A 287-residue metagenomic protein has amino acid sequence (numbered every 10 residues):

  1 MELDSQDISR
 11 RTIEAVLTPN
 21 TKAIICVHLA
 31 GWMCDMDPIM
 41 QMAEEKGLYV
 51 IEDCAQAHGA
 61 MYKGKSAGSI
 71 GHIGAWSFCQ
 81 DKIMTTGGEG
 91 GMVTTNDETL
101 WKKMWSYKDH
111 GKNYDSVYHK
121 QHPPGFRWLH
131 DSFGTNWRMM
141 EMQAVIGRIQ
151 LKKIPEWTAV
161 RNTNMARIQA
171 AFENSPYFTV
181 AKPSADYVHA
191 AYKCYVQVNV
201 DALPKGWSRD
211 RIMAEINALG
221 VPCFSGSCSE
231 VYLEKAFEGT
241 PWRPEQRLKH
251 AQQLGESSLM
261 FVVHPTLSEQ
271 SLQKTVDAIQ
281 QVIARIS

Functional and structural regions predicted by a protein language model:
M1-V16: ATP-dependent adenylate-forming carboxylate-activation enzymes
L3-S5, G31, A55-Q56: Short, glycine/acidic-enriched loop or turn micro-motifs at the edges of active sites
R11, A15, A23-V27, W32 (+4 more regions): PLP-dependent aminotransferase class I/II
K22, G47-Y49, S66, I73 (+1 more regions): Proline-centered loop/turn at the N-terminus of a beta-strand
I24, G74, G91-V93, C194: Well-ordered beta-strand positions enriched in small/hydrophobic/aromatic, beta-favoring residues
V50-E52, T95, S225: Hydrophobic residues in well-ordered beta-strands that form the structural core
E52-G87, K102, F126-D131: Conserved active-site segment immediately N-terminal to the catalytic lysine that forms the internal aldimine
W76-S77, G91-N96, R148: Short beta-strand-to-turn element immediately C-terminal to the catalytic PLP-Schiff-base lysine in fold type I
